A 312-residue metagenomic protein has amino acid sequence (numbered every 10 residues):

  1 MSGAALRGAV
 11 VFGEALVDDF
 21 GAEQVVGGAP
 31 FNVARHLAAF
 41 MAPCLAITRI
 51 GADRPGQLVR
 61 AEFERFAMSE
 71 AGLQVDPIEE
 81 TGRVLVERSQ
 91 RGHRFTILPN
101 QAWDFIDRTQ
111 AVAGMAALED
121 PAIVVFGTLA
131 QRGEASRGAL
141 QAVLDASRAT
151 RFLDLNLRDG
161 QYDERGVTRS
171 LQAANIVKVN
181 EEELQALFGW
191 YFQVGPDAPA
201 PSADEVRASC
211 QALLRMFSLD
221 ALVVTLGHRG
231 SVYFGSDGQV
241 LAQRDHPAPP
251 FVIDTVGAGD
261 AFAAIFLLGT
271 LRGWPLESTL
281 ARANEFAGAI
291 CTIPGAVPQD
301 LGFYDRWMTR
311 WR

Functional and structural regions predicted by a protein language model:
M1-G8, Y191-R312: Conserved phosphate-binding/catalytic region of the ribokinase-like
M1-S69, F251-V252: Glycine-rich phosphate/adenosyl-contacting loop at the front of the ribokinase-like
G8-V10, A122-I123, I176, A221: Structural motif
E14-A15, A29, L129, L155 (+1 more regions): Active-site metal-binding loops of divalent metal-dependent hydrolases
P43, T150, I176, D220-A221: Proline-centered loop/turn at the N-terminus of a beta-strand
P43-T128, M308-R312: Conserved N-terminal subdomain of the carbohydrate kinase-like
I123-A208, R229-S231: Conserved beta-alpha-beta core of the PfkB/ribokinase-like small-molecule kinase fold
